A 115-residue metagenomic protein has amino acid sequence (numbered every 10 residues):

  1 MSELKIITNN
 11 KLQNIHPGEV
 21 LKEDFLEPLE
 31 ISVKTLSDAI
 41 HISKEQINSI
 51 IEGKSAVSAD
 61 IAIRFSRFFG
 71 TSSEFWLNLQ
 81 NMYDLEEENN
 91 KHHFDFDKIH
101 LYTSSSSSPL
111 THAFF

Functional and structural regions predicted by a protein language model:
M1-E23, P28-L29, E88, F94-L101 (+1 more regions): N-terminal flexible/basic segments that precede or flank functional cores
L26, S37, S66: The alpha-helix within a helix-turn-helix
E30-S49: Short alpha-helical DNA-recognition segment
H41, E52, N81: Residue-level detection of the helix-turn-helix DNA-binding "recognition helix"
K54-S66: Short, basic-rich loop-to-helix N-cap that marks the start of a DNA-contacting helix
T71-N89: Short C-terminal boundary/hinge segments that cap the last helix of small helical domains
